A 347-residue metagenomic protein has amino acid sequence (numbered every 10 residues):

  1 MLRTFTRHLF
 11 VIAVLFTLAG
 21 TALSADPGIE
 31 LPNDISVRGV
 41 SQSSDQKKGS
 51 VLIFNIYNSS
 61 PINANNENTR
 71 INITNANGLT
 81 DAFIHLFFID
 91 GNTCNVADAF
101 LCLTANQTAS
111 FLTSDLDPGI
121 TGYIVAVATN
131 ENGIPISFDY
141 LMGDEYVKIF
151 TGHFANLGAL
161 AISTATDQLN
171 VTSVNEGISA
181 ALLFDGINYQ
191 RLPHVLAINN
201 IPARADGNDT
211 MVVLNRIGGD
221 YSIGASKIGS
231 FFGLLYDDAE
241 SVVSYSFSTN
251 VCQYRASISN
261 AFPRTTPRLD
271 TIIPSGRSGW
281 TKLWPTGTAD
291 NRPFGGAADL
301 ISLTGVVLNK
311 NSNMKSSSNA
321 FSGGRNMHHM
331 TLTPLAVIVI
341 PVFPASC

Functional and structural regions predicted by a protein language model:
M1, L18-A19, V212, T281: Generic low-polarity alpha-helical segments
L2-F10: Bacterial N-terminal signal peptides that target proteins for export
F10-G20: Bacterial N-terminal signal peptides
S24-C347: Gly/Pro-rich, tryptophan- and cysteine-flecked surface segments typical of secreted/extracellular proteins
